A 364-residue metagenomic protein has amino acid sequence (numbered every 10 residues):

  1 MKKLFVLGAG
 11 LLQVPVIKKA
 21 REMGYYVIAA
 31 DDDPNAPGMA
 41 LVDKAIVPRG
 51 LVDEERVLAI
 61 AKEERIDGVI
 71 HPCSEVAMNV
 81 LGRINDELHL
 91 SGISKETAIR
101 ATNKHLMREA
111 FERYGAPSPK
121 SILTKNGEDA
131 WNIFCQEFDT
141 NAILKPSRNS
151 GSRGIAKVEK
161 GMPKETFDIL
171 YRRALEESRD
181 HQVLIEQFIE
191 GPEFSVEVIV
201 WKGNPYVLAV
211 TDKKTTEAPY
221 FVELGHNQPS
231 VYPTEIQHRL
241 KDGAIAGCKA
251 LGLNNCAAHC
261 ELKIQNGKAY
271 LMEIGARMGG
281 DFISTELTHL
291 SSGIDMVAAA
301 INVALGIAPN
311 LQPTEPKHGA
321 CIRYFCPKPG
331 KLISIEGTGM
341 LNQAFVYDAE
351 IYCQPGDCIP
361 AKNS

Functional and structural regions predicted by a protein language model:
M1-T97, E128, P309-N310, C353-S364: ATP-binding N-terminal substructure of ATP-dependent carboxylate-amine bond-forming enzymes
K2-K3, N141, L184: Residues that mark the start of a beta-strand
I60-I66, Q136-D139, R179: Glycine-rich phosphate-binding loop signature in dinucleotide/nucleotide-binding domains
D86-G154: A conserved helix-loop-beta module that forms one wall/lid of the active-site cleft in ATP-utilizing catalytic domains
R113, A130, A299-S364: Peripheral (often C-terminal) accessory segments that flank ATP-dependent C-N-forming ligase machineries
I155-A269, M278: Internal nucleotide-binding/catalytic subdomain
R239-C260, Q265-N266, G275-I333: Active-site "cap" helix and flanking loop/linker of ATP-utilizing ligase/carboxylase catalytic domains
